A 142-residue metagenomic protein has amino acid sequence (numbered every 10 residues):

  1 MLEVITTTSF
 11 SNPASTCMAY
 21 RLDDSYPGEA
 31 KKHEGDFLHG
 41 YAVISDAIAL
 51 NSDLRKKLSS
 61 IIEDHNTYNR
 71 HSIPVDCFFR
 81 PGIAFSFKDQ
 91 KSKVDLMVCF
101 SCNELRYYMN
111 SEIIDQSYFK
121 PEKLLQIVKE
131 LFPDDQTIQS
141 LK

Functional and structural regions predicted by a protein language model:
M1-K142: Function-determining sites in protein domains
